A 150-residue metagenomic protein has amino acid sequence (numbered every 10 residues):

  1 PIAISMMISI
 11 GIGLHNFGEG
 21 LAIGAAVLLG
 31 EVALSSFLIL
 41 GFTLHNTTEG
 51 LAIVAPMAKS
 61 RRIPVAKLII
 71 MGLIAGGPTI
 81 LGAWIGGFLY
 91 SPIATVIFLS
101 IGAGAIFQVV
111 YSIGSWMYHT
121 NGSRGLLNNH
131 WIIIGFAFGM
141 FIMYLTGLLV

Functional and structural regions predicted by a protein language model:
P1-V150: Intrinsically disordered, metal-sensing/regulatory segments
